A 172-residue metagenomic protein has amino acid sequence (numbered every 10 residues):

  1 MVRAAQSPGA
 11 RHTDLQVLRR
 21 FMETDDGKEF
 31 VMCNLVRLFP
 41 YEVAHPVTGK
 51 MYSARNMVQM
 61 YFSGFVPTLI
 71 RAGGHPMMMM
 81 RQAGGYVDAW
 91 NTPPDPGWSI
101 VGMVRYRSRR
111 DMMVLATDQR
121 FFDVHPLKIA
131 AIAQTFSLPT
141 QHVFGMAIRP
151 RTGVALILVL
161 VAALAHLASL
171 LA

Functional and structural regions predicted by a protein language model:
M1-W98, Q141-A172: Short S/T/G/P-rich N-terminal loop/turn motif that feeds into the first structured element of a domain
A44, R107-V124: Short amphipathic alpha-helices within nucleic acid-binding modules
P96-M112: Hydrophobic alpha-helical transmembrane segments
D118-P150: Juxtamembrane amphipathic/hinge helix adjacent to a transmembrane helix
